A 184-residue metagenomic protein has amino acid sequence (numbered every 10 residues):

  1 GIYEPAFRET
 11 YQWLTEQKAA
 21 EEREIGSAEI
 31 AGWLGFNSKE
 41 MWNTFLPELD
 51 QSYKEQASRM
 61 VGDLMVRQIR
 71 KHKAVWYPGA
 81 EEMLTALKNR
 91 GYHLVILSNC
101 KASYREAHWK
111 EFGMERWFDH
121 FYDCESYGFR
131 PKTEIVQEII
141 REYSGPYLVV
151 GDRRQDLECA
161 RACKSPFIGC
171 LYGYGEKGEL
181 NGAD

Functional and structural regions predicted by a protein language model:
G1-P78, R90: N-terminal helical cap/lid subdomain that shapes the substrate entry/recognition surface in HAD-like hydrolases
E29-I30, M114-R130: A short, structured active-site edge motif that brings together acidic residues
R67-I96, E106, T133: Short, acidic loop-to-helix structural element flanking the phosphoryl-transfer center in phosphate-processing enzymes
E81-N89, I140-R141, L157-R161: Surface-exposed amphipathic alpha-helices with a cationic face
S98-C100: Conserved phosphate-coupling serine/threonine residues in phosphotransfer and NTP-handling enzymes
R130-L157: Conserved Lys-Pro-Asp/Glu-containing loop-to-beta segment of HAD-superfamily phosphomonoesterases, centered on
V150-D184: Acidic, Mg2+-coordinating phosphoryl-transfer loop and its flanking beta/alpha structural elements, shared across
